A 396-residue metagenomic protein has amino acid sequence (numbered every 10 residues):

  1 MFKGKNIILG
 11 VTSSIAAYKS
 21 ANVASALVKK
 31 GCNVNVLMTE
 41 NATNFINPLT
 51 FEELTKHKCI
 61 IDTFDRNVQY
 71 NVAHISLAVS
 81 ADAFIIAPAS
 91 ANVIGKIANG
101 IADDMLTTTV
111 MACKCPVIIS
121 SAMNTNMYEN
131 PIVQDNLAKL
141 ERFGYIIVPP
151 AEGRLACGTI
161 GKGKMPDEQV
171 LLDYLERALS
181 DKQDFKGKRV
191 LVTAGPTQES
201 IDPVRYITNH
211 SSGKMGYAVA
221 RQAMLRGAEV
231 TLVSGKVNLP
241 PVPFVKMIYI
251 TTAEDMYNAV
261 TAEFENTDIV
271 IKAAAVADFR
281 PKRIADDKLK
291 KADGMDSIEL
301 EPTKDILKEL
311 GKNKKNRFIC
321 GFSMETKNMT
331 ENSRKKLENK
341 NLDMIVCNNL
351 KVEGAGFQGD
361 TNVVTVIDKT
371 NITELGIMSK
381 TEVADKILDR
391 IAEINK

Functional and structural regions predicted by a protein language model:
M1-I118, N124-G213, Y217-K396: A cross-family phosphate/adenosyl-ligand binding-site feature
